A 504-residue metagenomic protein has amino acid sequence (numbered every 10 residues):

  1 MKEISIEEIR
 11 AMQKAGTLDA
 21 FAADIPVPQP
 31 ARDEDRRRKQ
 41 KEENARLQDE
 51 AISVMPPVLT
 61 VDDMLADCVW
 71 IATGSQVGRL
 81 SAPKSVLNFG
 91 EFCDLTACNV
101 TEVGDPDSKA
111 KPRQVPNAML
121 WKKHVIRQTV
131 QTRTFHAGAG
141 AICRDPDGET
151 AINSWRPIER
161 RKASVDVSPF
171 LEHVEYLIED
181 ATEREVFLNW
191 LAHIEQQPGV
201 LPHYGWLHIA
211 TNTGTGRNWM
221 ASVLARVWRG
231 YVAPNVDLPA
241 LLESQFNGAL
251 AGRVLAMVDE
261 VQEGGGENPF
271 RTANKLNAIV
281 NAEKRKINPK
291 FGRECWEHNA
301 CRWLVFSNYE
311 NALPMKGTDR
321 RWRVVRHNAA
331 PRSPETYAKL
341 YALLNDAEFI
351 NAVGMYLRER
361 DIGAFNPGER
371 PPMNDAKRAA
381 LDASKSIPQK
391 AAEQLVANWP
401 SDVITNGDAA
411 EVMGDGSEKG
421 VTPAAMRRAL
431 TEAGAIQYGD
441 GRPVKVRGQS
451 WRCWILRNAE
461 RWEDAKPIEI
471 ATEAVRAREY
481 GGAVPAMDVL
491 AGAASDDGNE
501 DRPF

Functional and structural regions predicted by a protein language model:
M1-E183, G199, F246-L250, N311 (+4 more regions): N-terminal nucleic-acid engagement/recognition segments and initiation subdomains in replication, restriction
A141-V261, F270-A273, R323, L357 (+1 more regions): P-loop NTPase catalytic core of nucleic-acid-dependent motor ATPases
F246-A251, N288-F306: AAA+/SF3 P-loop NTPase mechanochemical coupling elements
G252-V254, A282, N299-R302, G317-W322: Short glycine-/polar-rich loops that comprise or flank the Walker A/P-loop and associated switch/sensor motifs
G265-T272, K316: Conserved ATPase-coupling elements of RecA-like P-loop NTPase cores
R271-R293: Conserved catalytic/switch belt of AAA+ P-loop NTPases
P314-P331: A short helix-turn-beta junction within AAA+ P-loop NTPase domains corresponding to the substrate/partner-engaging
Y356-P400: Conserved alpha/beta core segments of nucleic-acid transaction machinery
